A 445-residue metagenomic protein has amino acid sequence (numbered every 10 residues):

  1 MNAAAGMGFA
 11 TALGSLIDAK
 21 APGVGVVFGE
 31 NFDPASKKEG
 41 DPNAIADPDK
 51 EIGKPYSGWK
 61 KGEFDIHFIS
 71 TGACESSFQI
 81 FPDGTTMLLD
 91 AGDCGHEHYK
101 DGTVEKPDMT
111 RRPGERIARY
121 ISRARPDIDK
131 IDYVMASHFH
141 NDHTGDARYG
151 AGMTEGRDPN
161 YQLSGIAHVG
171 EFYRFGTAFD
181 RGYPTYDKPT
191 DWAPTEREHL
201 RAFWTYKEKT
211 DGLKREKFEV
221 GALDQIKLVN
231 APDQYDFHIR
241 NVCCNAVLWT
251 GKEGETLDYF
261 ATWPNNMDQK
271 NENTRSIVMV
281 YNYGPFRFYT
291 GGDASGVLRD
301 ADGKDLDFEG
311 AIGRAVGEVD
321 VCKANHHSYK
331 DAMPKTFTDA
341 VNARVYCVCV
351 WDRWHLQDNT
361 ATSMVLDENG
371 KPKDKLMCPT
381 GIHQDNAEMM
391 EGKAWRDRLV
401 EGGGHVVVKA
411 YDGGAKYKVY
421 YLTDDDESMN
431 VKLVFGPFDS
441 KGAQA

Functional and structural regions predicted by a protein language model:
A3-D65, T71-G72, Y120, I128 (+5 more regions): Flexible, acidic/histidine-containing loops and adjacent segments that form or flank the divalent-metal
F68-I69, L88-D90, Y289-G291, K323: Short hydrophobic beta-strand that contains or immediately precedes a catalytic carboxylate
I69-S70, F81: Non-cytosolic beta-sheet module surface loops
E75, G84-M87, R287: Primarily extracytoplasmic ectodomains and periplasmic/lumenal surface modules that are beta-strand-rich
P82-M87, D93-A178, A311-Y329, N342-Y346: Active-site metal-binding motif and surrounding structural segment of the metallo-beta-lactamase
D93-H96, H140-G145, T185-D187, L248 (+3 more regions): Short acidic, S/G/P-rich loop/turn micro-motifs used as interaction or catalytic elements
D307-V407: Long, structured stretches of catalytic cores involved in phosphate-ester chemistry, encompassing
